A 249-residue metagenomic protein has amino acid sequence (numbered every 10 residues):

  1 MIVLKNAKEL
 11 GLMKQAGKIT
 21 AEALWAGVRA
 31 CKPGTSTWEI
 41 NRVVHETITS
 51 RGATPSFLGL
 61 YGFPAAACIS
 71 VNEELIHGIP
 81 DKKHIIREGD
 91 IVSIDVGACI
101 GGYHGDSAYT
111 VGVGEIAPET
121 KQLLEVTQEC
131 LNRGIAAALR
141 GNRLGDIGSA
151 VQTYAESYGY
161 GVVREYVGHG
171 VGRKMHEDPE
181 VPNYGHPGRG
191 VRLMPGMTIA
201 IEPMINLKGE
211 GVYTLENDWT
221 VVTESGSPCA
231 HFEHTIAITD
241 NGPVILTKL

Functional and structural regions predicted by a protein language model:
M1-L249: Active-site neighborhoods and metal-handling regions in enzymes and metal-associated proteins
